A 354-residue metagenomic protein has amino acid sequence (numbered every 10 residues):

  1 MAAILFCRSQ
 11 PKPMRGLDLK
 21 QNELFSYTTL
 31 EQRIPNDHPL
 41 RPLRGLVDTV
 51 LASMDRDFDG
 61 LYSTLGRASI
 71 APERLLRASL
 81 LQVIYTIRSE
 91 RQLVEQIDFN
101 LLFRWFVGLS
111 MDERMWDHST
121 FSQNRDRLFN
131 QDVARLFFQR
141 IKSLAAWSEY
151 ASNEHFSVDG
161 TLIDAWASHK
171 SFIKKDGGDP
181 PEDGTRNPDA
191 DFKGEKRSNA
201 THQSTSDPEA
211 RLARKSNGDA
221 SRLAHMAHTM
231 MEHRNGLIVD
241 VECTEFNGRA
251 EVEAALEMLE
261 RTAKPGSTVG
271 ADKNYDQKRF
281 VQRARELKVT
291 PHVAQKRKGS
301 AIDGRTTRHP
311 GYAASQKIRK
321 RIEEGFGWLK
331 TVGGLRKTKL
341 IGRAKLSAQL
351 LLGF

Functional and structural regions predicted by a protein language model:
M1-T49, F192: Charged, often Cys/His-bearing segments associated with DNA-binding zinc-finger transcription factors
P13-D18, T28, L43-Y150, A165: Basic, low-complexity intrinsically disordered segments
P35, P39, G66-R74, S89 (+8 more regions): Secondary-structure capping and boundary motifs in well-ordered enzyme cores
G66-I70, G270-K278, R297-G299: Acidic, metal-coordinating catalytic cores used for nucleic-acid/nucleotide bond scission and strand-transfer chemistry
A78, L93, D117, T229 (+5 more regions): Hydrophobic, well-ordered secondary-structure elements that form the walls of internal hydrophobic environments
D98, V107-R283, L351: Polybasic low-complexity intrinsically disordered regions
R104-S122, P291-V293, G299-A314: Phosphate-backbone recognition surface of nucleic-acid-processing proteins
Y312-F354: Basic, amphipathic alpha-helical segments enriched in Lys/Arg and hydrophobic/aromatic residues
